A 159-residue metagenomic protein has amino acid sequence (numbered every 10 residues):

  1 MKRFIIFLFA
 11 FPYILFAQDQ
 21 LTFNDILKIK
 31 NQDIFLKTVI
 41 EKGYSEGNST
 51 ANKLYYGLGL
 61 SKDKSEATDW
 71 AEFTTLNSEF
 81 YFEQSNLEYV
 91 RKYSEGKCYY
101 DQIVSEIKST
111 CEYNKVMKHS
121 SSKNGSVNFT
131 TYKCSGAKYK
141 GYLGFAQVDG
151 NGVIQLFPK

Functional and structural regions predicted by a protein language model:
M1-F23: Bacterial Sec-dependent N-terminal signal peptides
R3, L15, C111, K115-S121 (+1 more regions): Assembly/interface hotspot detector across virion components, adhesins/toxins, and nucleic-acid enzymes
F9, G47, N114-V116: A local structural micro-motif
Q18-S85: N-terminal leader/targeting segments
G57-G59, T130-C134: Short beta-strand segments that buttress and anchor functional surface loops
A67-V127: Long, charged/polar, surface-exposed segments that mediate recognition or autoinhibition
Y132-N151: Short, exposed beta-strand-loop hairpins at the edges of beta-sheets in extracellular/periplasmic proteins
P158-K159: Short, solvent-exposed mixed-charge patches
